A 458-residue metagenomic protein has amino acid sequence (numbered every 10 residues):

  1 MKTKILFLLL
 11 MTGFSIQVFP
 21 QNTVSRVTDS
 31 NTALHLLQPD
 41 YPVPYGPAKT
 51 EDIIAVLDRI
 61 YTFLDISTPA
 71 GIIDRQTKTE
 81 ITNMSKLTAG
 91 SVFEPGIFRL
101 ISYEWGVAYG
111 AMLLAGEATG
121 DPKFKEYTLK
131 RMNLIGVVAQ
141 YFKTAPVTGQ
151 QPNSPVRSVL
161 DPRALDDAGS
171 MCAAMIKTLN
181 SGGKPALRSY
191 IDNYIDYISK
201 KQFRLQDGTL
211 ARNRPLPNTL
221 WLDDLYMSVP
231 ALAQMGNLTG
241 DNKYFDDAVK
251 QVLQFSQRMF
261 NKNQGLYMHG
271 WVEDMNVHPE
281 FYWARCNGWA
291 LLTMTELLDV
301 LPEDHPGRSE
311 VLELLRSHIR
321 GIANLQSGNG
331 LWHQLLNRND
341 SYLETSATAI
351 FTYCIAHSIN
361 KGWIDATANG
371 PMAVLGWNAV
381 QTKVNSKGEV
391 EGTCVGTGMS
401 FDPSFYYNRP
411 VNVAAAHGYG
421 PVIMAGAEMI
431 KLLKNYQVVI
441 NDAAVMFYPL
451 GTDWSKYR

Functional and structural regions predicted by a protein language model:
M1-T23: Bacterial Sec-dependent N-terminal signal peptides
N22-Y103, A118, P122-K125, K130 (+5 more regions): CBM-like carbohydrate-recognition segments
Y45-A48, R214-P215, V277-H278: Active-site mouth of glycoside hydrolases
M112-A115: Alpha-helical support elements that line or immediately flank enzyme active sites and cofactor-binding pockets
K125-E126, G136-G270, K387: Extended ligand-binding groove/face enriched in aromatic
P215-L216, N337-N339: Short, solvent-exposed loop/turn elements at beta->coil junctions and helix N-caps that rim active or binding pockets
L222-Q334, S341-T352, I364-G398, D402 (+2 more regions): Extended ligand-binding clefts on enzyme/binding-domain cores
